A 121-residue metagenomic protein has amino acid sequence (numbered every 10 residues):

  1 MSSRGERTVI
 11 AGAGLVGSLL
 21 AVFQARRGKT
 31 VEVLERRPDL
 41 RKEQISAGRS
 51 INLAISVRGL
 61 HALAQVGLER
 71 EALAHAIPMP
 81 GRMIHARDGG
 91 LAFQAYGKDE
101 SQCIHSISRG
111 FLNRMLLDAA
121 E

Functional and structural regions predicted by a protein language model:
S2-T8, S56-E121: Conserved N-terminal helical subregion
A11, A25-G48: Glycine-rich FAD pyrophosphate-binding loop
G14: Glycine-rich NAD(P) Rossmann-fold beta1-alpha1 loop
G17-S18: N-terminal Rossmann-fold NAD(P) dinucleotide-binding loop
G48-S50, Q102: Short, solvent-exposed beta-strand edge segments and adjacent coil->beta transition regions
